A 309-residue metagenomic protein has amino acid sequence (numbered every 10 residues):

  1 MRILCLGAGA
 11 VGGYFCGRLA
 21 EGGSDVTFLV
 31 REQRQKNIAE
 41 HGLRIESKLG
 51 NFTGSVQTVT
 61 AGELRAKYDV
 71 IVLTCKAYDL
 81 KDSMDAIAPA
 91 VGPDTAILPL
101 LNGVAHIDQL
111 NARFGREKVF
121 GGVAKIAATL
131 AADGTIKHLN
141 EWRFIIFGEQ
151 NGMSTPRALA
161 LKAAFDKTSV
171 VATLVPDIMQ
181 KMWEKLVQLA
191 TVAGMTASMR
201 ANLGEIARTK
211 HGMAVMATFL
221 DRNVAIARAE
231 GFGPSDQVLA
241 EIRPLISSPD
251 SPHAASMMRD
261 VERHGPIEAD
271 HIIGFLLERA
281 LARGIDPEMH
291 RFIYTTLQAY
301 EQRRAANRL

Functional and structural regions predicted by a protein language model:
M1-S47, N51: NAD(P)+-binding Rossmann beta1-loop-alpha1 motif at the extreme N-terminus of oxidoreductases
C5, F28-R31, L73-T74, L100 (+3 more regions): Active-site-adjacent beta-strand anchor residues
G17, E21, D85-P89, A112 (+2 more regions): Short, well-ordered alpha-helices that flank and scaffold nucleotide-derived cofactor binding pockets
Q33, Y78-D79, V104-A105, M153 (+1 more regions): Short alpha-helical
N37, P89-A90, R113-G122, D133-K185 (+1 more regions): Internal alpha-helical scaffold of NAD(P)-dependent oxidoreductase catalytic cores
F52-T135: Rossmann-like NAD(P)(H) cofactor-binding subdomain of soluble oxidoreductases
A217-L309: NAD(P)-dependent Rossmann-like dehydrogenase/reductase catalytic/cofactor-binding core
